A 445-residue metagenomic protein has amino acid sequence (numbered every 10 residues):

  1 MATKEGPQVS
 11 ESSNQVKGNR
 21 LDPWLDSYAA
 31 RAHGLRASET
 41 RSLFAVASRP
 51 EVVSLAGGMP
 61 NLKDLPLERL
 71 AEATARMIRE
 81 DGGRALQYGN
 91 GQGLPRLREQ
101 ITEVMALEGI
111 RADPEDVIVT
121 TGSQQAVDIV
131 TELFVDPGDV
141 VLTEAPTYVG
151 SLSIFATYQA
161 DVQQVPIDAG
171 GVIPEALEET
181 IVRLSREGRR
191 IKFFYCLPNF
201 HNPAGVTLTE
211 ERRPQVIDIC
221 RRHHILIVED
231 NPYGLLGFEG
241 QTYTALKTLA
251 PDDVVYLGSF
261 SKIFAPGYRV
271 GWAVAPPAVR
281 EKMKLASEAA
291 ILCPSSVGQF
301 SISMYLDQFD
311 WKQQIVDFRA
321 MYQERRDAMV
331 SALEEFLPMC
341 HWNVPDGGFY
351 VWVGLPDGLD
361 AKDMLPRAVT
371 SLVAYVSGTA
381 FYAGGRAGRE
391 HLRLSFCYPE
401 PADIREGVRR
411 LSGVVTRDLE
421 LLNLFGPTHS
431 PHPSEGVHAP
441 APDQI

Functional and structural regions predicted by a protein language model:
A2-Q15, T370-S371, A383-I445: PLP-dependent enzyme catalytic core of the Aspartate aminotransferase-like
V16-L21, R31-G122, I129, D307-Q308 (+3 more regions): N-terminal small-domain helix-loop-helix segment of the aminotransferase-like
I78-H224, G234-V255, Y322, A402 (+1 more regions): Conserved core of the PLP fold type I
T143, Q164, V228-E229, I302 (+1 more regions): Hydrophobic residues in well-ordered beta-strands that form the structural core
T248-A320: Conserved core segment of the aminotransferase class I/II
S303, A320-V330, E334, H341-G354: Conserved glycine-rich beta-strand-loop-beta hairpin in the small C-terminal domain of fold type I
L359-M364, A402-E406: Short, conserved charged micro-motifs
